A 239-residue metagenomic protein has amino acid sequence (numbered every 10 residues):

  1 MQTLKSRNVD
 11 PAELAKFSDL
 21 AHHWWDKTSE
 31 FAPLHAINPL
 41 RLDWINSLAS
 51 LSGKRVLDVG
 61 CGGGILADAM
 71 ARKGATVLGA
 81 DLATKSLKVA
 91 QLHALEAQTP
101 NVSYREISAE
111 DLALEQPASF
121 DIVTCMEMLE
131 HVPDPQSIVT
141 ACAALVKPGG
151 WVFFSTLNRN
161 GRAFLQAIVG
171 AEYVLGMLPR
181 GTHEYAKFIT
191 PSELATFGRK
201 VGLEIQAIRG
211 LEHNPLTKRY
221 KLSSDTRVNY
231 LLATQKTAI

Functional and structural regions predicted by a protein language model:
M1-W25: N-terminal, positively charged/glycine-rich alpha-helical extensions of SAM-dependent methyltransferases
H35-S52: Conserved alpha-helix/loop element of class I SAM-dependent methyltransferases that forms part of the SAM/SAH-binding
K54-G60: Conserved class I S-adenosyl-L-methionine
I65-D111: Class I SAM-dependent methyltransferase SAM/SAH-binding core
A113-I122: A short acidic, Gly/Pro-enriched loop at the edge of an enzyme's catalytic core that lines a small-molecule cofactor
Q136-P148: A short glycine-rich, Lys/Arg-flanked "PGG" loop and its adjoining helix->strand segment in the class I
W151-L175: Conserved class I S-adenosyl-L-methionine
G176-E193: Acceptor-substrate binding/catalytic loop of class I
